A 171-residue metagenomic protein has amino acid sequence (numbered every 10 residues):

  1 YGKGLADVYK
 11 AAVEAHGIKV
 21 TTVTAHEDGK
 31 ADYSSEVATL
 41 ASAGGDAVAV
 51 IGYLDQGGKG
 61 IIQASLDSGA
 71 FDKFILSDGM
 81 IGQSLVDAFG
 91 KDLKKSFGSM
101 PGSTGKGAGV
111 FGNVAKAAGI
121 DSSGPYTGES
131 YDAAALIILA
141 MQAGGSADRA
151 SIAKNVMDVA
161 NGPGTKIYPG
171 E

Functional and structural regions predicted by a protein language model:
Y1-E171: Extracytosolic ligand-binding ectodomains
